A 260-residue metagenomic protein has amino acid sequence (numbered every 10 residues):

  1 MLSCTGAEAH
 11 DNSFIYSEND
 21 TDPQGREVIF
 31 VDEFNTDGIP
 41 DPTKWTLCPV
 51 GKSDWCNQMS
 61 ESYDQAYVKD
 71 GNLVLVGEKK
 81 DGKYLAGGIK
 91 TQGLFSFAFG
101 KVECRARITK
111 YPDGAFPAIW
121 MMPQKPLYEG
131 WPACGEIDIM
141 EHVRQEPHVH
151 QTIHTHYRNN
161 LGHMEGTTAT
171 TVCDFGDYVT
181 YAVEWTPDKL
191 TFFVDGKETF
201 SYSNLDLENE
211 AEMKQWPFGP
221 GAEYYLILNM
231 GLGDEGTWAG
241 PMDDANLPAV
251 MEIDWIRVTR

Functional and structural regions predicted by a protein language model:
E8-R260: GH16 jelly-roll
